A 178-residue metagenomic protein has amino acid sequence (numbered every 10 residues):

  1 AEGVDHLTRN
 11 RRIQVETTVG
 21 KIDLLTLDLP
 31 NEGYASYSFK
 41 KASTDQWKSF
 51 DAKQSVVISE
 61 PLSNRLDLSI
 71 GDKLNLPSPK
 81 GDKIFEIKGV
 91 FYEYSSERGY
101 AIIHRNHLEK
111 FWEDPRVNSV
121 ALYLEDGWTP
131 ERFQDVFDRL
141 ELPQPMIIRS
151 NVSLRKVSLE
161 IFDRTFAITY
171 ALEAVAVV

Functional and structural regions predicted by a protein language model:
A1-V178: Alpha-helical transmembrane segments of bacterial inner-membrane membrane proteins
